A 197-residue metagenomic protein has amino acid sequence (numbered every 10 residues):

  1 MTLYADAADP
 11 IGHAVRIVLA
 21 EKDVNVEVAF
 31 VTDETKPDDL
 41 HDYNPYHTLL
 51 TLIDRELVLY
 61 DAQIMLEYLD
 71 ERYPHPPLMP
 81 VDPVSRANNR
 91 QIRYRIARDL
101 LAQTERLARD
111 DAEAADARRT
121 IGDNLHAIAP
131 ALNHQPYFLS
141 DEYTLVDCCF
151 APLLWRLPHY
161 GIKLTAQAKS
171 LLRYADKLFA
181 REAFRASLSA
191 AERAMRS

Functional and structural regions predicted by a protein language model:
M1-L125, A129: GST-like domain detector, emphasizing the conserved glutathione-binding G-site in the N-terminal thioredoxin-like
D6, L145, A191: Short, solvent-exposed turn/loop segments enriched in Gly/Ser/Thr/Pro and often Arg
A29, A62, Q167, L188-S189: Residue-level detector of family-conserved "landmark" positions at structurally sensitive sites
R55, A151, A190: Conserved residues at the C-terminal ends of beta-strands
V84, I96-S187: GST-like fold's C-terminal all-alpha helical module
E192-S197: Carbohydrate-binding/catalytic loop surfaces
